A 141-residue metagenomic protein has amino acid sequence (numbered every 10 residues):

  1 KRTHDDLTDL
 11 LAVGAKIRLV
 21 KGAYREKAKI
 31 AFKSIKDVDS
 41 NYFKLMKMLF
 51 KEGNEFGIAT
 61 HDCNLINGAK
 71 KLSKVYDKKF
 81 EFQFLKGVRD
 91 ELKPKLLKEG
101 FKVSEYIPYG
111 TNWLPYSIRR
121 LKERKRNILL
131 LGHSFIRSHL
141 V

Functional and structural regions predicted by a protein language model:
K1-V141: Positively charged, amphipathic and often flexible ligand-engagement surfaces
